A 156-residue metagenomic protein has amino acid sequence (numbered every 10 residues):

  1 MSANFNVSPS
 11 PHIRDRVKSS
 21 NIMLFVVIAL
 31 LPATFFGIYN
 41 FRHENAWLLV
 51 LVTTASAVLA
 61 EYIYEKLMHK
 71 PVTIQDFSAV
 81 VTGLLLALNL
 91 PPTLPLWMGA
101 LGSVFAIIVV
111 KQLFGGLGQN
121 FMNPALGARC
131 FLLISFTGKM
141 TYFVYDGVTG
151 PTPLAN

Functional and structural regions predicted by a protein language model:
M1-S2, L67, P71-Q75, T93-A100 (+1 more regions): Non-transmembrane, aqueous-exposed alpha-helical and coiled segments at domain scale
M1-V58, Y62-E65: N-terminal signal-anchor module of multipass membrane proteins
S10, L59-P71, I107-G118: C-terminal ends of transmembrane helices
F25-A33, L49-E61, S78-G83, A87 (+3 more regions): Alpha-helical transmembrane segments in multi-pass membrane proteins
N40-A46, L90-G99: Transmembrane helix interruption/hinge and helix-loop junction motifs
K66-L67, P71, L85-L86, L90 (+4 more regions): Charge-biased, low-complexity intrinsically disordered regions
V72-T82, M98-V104, Q119-R129: Cytoplasmic-side transmembrane-helix entry/capping segments in multi-pass membrane proteins
G118-N156: Long hydrophobic alpha-helical segments that form multi-pass transmembrane helix bundles in integral membrane proteins
